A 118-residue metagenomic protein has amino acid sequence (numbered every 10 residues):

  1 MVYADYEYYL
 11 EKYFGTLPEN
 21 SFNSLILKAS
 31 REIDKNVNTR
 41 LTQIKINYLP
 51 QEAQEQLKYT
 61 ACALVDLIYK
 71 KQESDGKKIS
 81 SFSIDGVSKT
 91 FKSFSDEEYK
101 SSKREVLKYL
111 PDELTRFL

Functional and structural regions predicted by a protein language model:
M1-L118: Divalent metal-cofactor coordination and adjacent catalytic microenvironments
